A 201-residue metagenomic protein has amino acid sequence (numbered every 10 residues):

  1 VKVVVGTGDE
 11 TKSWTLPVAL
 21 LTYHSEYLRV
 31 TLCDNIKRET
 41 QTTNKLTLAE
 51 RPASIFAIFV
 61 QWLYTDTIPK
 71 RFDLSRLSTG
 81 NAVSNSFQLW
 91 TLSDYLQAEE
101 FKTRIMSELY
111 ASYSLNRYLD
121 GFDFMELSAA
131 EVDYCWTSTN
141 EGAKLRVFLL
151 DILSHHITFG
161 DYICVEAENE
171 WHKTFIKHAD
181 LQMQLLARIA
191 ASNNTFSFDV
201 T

Functional and structural regions predicted by a protein language model:
V1-L20, E50, S54, Q61-S84: N-terminal BTB/POZ boundary and linker segment
V4-T42, R51, E99: Compact alpha/beta protein-protein interaction domains typified by the UBC
L21-T22, R29, C33, A57-V60 (+7 more regions): Amphipathic alpha-helical interaction motifs in eukaryotic regulatory proteins
Y27-V30, F59, K70-R71, G160-C164: Short amphipathic alpha-helical interface patches used for protein-protein assembly/oligomerization
N44, P69-S75, S86-T91, A130-D133: Short acidic, glycine/Ser/Thr-rich loop/turn "cap" segments at secondary-structure junctions
L46, P69-R76, R117-M125: Cytochrome P450 catalytic-domain "roof"
G80-N85, E100-T201: Alpha-helical protein-protein interaction/assembly modules
